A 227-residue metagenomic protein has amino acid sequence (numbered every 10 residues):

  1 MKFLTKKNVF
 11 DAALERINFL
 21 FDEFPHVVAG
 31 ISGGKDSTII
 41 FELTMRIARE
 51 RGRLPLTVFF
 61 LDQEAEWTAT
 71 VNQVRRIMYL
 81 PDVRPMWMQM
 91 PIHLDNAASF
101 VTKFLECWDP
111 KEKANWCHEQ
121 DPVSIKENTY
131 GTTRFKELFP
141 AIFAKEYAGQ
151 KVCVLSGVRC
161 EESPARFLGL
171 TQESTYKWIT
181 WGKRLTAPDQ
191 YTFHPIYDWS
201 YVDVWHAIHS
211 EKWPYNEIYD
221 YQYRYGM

Functional and structural regions predicted by a protein language model:
M1-G30, K35-M227: Nucleotide-activated chemistry modules centered on ATP-dependent adenylation/adenylyltransferase
